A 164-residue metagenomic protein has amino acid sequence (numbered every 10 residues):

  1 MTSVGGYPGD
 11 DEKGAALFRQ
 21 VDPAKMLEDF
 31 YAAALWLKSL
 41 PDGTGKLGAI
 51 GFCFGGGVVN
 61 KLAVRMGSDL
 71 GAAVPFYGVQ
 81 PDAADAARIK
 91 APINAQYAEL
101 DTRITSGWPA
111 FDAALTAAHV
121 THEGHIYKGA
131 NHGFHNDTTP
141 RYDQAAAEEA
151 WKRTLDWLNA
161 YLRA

Functional and structural regions predicted by a protein language model:
M1-S39, N136-T138: Serine-hydrolase catalytic machinery in alpha/beta-hydrolase-like enzymes
L27-K90: Primarily recognizes the serine-hydrolase "nucleophile elbow" in alpha/beta-hydrolase and SGNH/GDSL folds
F30-A34, W108, D112, L155: Generic structural signal for well-ordered alpha-helices, preferentially at hydrophobic/aromatic core positions
D85, G107-W108: Residues at alpha-helix caps and immediate loop-helix transition turns in enzyme cores, especially N- and C-cap
I89, A95-Y97: Short beta-strand/loop motif that positions the catalytic acidic residue of the alpha/beta-hydrolase fold
L100-T105: Acidic catalytic loop of the alpha/beta-hydrolase fold
T116, T121-A164: C-terminal catalytic histidine-bearing segment of alpha/beta-hydrolase fold enzymes
